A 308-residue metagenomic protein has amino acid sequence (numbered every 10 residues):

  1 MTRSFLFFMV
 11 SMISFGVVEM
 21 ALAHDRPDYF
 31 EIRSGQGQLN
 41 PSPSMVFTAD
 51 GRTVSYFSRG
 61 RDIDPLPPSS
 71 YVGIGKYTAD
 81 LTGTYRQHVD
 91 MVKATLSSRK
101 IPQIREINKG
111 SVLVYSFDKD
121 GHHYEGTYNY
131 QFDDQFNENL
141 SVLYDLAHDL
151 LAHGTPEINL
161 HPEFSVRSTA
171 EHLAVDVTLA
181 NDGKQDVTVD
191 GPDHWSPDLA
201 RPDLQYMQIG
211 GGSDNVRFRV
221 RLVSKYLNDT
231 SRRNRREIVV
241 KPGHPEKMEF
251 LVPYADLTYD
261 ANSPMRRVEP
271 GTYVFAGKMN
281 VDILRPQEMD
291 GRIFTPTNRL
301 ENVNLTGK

Functional and structural regions predicted by a protein language model:
F7-G16: Bacterial N-terminal signal peptides
H24-G37, S97-S165, K247, E269-T272 (+1 more regions): Short, well-ordered, aromatic-rich surface patches in folded extracellular/luminal domains
S58-R99: A short-motif feature that recognizes glycine-rich, charge-decorated loops that bind or process nucleotide phosphates
L96-Q103, S231-E237, G243-P270: Signal that preferentially marks extracellular ectodomain short beta-strand elements of beta-sandwich modules
E171-V175: Structural beta-strand segments of beta-rich domains
L179-G183: Asparagine-centered strand-capping/turn motif at beta-strand->loop junctions
V189-P245: The feature marks short-to-medium sequence segments in extracytoplasmic or secretory-pathway proteins
D256-L305: Terminal connector regions
